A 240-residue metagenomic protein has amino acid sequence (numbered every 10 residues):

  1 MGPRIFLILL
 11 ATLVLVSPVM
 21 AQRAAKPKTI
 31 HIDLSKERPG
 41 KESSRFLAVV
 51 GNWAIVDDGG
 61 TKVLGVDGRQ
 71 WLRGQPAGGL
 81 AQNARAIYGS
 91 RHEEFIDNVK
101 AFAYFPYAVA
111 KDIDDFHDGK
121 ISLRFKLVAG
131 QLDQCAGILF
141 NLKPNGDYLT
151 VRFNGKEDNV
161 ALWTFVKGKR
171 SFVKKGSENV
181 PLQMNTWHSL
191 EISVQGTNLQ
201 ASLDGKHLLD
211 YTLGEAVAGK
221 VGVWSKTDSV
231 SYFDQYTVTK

Functional and structural regions predicted by a protein language model:
M1-L7: Bacterial N-terminal signal peptides that target proteins for export
L7-S17: Bacterial N-terminal signal peptides
R23-A25, A218-K240: Ligand-recognition surfaces built from glycine- and aromatic
L34, I121-L123, N185-Q195, L199-A201: Short tryptophan-centered beta-strand motifs in secreted/extracellular beta-sheet-rich domains of glycan-recognition
K41-Y88: Extracellular glycan-recognition surfaces and repeat-rich motifs
W71-V166: Secretory/extracellular carbohydrate-interaction modules and structurally similar beta-sandwich "look-alikes"
G168-S189: Short, aromatic/His-centered strand-loop micro-motif at the edge of beta-sheets
S202-G222: Short, solvent-exposed beta-strand-to-loop segments that form ligand-recognition rims of beta-rich domains
